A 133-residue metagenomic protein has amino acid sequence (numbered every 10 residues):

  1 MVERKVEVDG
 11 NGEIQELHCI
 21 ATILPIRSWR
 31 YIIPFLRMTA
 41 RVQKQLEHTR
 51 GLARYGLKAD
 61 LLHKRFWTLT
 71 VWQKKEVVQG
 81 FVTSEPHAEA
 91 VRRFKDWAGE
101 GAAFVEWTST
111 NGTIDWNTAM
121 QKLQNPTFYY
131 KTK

Functional and structural regions predicted by a protein language model:
M1-R65, Q79-G80, A103-K133: Short S/T/G/P-rich N-terminal loop/turn motif that feeds into the first structured element of a domain
L69: Ligand-binding pocket scaffold of soluble enzyme catalytic domains
K75-F104: An amphipathic, aromatic/His-enriched active-site/gating alpha helix that lines ligand/cofactor pockets
